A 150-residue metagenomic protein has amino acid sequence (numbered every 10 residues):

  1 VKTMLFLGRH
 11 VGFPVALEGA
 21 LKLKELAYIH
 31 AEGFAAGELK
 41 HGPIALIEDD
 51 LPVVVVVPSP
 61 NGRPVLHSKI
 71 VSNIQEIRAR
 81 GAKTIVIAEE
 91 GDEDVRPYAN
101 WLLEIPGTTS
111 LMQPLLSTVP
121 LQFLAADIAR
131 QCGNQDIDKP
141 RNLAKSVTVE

Functional and structural regions predicted by a protein language model:
V1-E150: A SIS-like phosphosugar-recognition module
